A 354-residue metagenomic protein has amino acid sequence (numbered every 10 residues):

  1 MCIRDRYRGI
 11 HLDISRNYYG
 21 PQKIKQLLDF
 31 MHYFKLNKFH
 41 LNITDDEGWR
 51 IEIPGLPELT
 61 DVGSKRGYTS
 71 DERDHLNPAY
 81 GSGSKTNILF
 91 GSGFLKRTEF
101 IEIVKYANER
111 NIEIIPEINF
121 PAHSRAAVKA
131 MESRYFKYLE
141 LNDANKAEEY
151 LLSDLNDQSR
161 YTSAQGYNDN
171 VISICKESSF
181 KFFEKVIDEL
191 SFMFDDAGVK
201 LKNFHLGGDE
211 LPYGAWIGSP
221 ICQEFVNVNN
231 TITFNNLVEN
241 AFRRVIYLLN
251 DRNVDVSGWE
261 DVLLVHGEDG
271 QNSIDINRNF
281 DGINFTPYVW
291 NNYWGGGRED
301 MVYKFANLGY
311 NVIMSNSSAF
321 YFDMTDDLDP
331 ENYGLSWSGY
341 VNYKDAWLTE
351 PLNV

Functional and structural regions predicted by a protein language model:
M1-I3, T286: Short, small-residue-biased leader/transition segments that mark boundaries at the very start of proteins
R4-N37: Mature N-terminal, pre-catalytic/accessory segment of carbohydrate-active enzymes
I10, M31, I114, L206 (+2 more regions): Conserved, mostly hydrophobic/aromatic
R16, I43-E47, G55, I118-S124 (+5 more regions): Active-site-proximal loop/turn and secondary-structure-junction residues that shape catalytic pockets, frequently
L28, H32-R50, P116, K137 (+1 more regions): Carboxylate/His-rich catalytic cores and anion/metal-binding grooves
E47-E109, S124-C175, G214-T233: Aromatic- and acidic-residue-enriched carbohydrate-binding clefts of CAZyme catalytic domains
S163-N284, N292: Active-site neighborhood of glycoside hydrolase catalytic domains
D255-V354: Flexible, acidic glycine-rich loops studded with aromatic residues
